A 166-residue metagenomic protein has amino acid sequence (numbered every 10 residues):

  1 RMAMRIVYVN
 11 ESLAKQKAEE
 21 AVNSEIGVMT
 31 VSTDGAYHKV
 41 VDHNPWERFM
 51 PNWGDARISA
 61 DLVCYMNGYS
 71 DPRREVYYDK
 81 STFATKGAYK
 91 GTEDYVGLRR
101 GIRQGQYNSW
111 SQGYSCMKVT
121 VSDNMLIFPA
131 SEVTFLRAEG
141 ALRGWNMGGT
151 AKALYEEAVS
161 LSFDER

Functional and structural regions predicted by a protein language model:
M4-S12, W145-M147: Short coil/turn linking the two alpha-helices of tandem helical-hairpin repeats
K15-R137, L142-R143, G148-R166: Hydrophobic-face positions in mid-chain alpha helices that act as interaction patches
